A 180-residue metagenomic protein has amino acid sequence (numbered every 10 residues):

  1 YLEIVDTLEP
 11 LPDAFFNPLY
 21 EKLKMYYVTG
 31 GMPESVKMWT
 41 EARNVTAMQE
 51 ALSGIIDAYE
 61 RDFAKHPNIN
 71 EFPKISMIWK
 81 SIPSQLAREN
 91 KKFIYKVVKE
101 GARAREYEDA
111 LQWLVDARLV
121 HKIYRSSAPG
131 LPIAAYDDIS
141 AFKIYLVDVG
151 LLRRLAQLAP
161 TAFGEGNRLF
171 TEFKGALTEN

Functional and structural regions predicted by a protein language model:
L2-G54, K65: Amphipathic alpha-helical "lid/sensor" segments that cap RecA-like P-loop NTPase cores
V36-N180: Accessory nucleic acid-recognition modules appended to NTPase machines
